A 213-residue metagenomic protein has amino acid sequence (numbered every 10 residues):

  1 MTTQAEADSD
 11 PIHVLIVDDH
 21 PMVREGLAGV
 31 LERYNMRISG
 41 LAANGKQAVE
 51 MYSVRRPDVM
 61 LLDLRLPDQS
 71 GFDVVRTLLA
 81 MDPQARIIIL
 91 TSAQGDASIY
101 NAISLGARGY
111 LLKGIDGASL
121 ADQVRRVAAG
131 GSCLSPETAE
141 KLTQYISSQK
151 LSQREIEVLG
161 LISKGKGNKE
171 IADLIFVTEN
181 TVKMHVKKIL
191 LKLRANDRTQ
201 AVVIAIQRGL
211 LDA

Functional and structural regions predicted by a protein language model:
D18, D63, T91: Active-site residues of response regulator receiver
V23, P67: The feature encodes the CheY-like receiver
N35-A43, M51, A195: Short hydrophobic/Thr-rich beta-strand motif most characteristic of the beta2 strand and flanking loop of CheY-like
N44-Q47, S70-D73: Acidic catalytic/metal-coordinating carboxylates
R55-L61, L66: Active-site beta3 strand of CheY-like receiver
A93-Q94, N180: Short, conserved "switch-loop" micro-motifs in signal-transduction and mechanochemical regulators
S98-S104, R108-Q153, E157, L210: Short, flexible helix-to-coil linker/hinge segments that flank and couple to helix-turn-helix
G167-Q200: Recognition helix of helix-turn-helix DNA-binding domains
